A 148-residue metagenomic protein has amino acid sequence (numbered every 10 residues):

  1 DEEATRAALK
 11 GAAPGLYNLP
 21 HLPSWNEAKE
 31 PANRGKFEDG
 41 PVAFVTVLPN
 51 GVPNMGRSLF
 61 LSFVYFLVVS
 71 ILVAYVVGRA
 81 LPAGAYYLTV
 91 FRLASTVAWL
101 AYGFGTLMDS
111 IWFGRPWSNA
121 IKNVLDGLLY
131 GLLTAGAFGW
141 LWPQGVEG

Functional and structural regions predicted by a protein language model:
D1-G148: Juxtamembrane/disordered regions of integral membrane proteins
